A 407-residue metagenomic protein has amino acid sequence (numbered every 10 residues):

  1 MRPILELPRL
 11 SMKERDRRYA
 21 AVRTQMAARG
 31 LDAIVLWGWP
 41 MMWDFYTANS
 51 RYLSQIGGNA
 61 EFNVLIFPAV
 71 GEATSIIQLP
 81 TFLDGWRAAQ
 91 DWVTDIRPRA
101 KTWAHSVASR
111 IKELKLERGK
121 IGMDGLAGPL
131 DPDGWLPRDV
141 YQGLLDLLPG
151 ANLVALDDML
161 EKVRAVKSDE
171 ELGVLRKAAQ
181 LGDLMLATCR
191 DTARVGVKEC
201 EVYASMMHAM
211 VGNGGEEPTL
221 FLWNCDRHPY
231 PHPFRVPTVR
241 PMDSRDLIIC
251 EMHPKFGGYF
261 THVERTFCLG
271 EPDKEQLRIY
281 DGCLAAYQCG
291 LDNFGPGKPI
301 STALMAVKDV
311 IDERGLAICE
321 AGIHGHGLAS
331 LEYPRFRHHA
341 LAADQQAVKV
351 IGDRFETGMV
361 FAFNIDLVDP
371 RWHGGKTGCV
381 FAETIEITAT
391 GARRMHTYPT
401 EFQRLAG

Functional and structural regions predicted by a protein language model:
M1-G407: Active-site neighborhoods and metal-handling regions in enzymes and metal-associated proteins
